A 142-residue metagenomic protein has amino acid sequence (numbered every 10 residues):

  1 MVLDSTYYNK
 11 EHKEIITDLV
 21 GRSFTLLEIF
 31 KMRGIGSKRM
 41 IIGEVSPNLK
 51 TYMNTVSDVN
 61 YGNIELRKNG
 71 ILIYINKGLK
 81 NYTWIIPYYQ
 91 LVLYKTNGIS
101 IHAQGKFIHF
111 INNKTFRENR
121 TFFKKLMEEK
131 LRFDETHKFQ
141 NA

Functional and structural regions predicted by a protein language model:
M1-V45, Q90-A142: Acidic, Ser/Thr- and proline-rich intrinsically disordered linker/docking segments of eukaryotic scaffolds
V2, P47-K50, N54, Y74 (+1 more regions): A near-ubiquitous, low-amplitude feature marking generic local secondary-structure context
R33-Y61, L66: Short, contiguous, helix-prone interaction/anchoring segments in small proteins
T55-N63, R67-Y94: Phosphoinositide-binding peripheral membrane targeting modules
